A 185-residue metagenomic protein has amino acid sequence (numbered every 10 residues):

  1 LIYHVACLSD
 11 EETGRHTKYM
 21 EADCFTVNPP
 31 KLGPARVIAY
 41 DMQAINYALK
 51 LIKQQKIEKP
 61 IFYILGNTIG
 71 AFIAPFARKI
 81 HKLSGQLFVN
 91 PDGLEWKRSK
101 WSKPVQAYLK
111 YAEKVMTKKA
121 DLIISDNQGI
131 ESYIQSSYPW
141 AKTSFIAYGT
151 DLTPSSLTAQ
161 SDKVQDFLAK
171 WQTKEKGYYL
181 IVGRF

Functional and structural regions predicted by a protein language model:
L1-D10, Q54-E58: N-terminal subdomain of nucleotide-sugar transferases
S9-A35, S84, K142: Conserved nucleotide-sugar phosphate-binding/catalytic loop shared by glycosyltransferases and other
E21-N46, R98-V105: A short, charged, and often flexible helix/loop element on the N-terminal side of the glycosyltransferase catalytic
I38-L49, K59-D92: An aromatic- and histidine-rich active-site surface loop
V105-I123: Membrane-proximal helix-turn-helix segments that form the acceptor-binding/catalytic region of lipid-linked
G129, G149: Carbohydrate-associated surface elements
S156-Q172: A short helix/loop element that forms part of the nucleotide-sugar donor recognition site in Leloir-type
L168-F185: Conserved donor-binding/catalytic core segment of Leloir-type glycosyltransferases
